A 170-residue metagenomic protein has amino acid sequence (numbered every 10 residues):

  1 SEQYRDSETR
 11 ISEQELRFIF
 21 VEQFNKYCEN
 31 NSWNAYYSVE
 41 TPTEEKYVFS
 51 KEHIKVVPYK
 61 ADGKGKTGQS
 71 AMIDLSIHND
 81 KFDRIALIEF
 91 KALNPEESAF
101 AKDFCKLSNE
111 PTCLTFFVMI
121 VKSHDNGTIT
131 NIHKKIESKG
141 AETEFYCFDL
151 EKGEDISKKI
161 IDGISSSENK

Functional and structural regions predicted by a protein language model:
S1-N30: Interdomain/boundary linker segments immediately adjacent to catalytic/signaling cores
I11, E15, I19, S70 (+1 more regions): Short, well-structured alpha-helical interface segments that form or flank functional binding sites
N31-F82: Active-site metal-binding core of divalent-cation-utilizing nuclease and nuclease-like domains
N79, A92-N94: Short, flexible loop/turn elements at secondary-structure junctions
I85-A86, N94-C105, N126-T130: Active-site-adjacent loop/helix micro-motif of nuclease/hydrolase catalytic cores
E89: Amphipathic alpha-helical interface segments
P111-I136: Nucleic-acid nuclease catalytic cores
K134-K170: Non-catalytic C-terminal interaction segments of nucleic acid-processing enzymes
